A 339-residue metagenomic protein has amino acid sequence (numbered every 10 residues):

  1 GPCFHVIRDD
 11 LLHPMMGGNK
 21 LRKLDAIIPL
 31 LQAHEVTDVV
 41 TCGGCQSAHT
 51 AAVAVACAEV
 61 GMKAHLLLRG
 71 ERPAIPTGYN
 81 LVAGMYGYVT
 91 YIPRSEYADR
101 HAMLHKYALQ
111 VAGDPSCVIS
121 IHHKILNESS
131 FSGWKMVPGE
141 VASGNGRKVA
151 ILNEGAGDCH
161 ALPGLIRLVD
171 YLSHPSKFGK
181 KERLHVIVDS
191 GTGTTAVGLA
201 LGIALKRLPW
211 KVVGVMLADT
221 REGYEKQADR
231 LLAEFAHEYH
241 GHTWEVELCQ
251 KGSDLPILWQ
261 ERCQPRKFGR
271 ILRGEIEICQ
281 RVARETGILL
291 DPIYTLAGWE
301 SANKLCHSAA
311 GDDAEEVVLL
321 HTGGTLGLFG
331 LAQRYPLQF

Functional and structural regions predicted by a protein language model:
G1-F339: PLP-dependent amino-acid enzyme catalytic core
